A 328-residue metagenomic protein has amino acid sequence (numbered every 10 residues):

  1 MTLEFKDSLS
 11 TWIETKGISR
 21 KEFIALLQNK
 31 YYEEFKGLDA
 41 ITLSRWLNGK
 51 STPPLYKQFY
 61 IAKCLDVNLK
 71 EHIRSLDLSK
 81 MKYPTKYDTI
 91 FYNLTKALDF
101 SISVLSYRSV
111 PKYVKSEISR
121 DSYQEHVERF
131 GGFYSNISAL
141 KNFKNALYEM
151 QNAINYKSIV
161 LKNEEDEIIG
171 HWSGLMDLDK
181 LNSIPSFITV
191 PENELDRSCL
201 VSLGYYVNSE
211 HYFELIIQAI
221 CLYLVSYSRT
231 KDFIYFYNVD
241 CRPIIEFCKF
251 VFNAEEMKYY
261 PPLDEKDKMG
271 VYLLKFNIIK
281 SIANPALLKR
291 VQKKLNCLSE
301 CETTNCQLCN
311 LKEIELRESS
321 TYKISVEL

Functional and structural regions predicted by a protein language model:
M1-K30: A short, Lys/Arg-rich alpha-helix, primarily the initiator
Q28-P53: Recognition helix of helix-turn-helix/homeodomain-like DNA-binding domains that insert into the DNA major groove
P53, Y148-N163, G170: A short helix-loop-beta-strand connector motif used in the catalytic cores of GNAT acetyltransferases and, in some
P54-E71: DNA major-groove recognition helix of helix-turn-helix/homeodomain DNA-binding modules
I73-V104, S325-L328: Short, charged recognition helix plus adjacent turn of helix-turn-helix-like nucleic-acid-binding domains
D88-A146: Short amphipathic alpha-helix that is part of the acyltransferase structural core
S183-P262: Acyl-donor binding region in acyl/amide transferases
R229-E315: Active-site/acyl-donor-binding loops of N-acyltransferases
